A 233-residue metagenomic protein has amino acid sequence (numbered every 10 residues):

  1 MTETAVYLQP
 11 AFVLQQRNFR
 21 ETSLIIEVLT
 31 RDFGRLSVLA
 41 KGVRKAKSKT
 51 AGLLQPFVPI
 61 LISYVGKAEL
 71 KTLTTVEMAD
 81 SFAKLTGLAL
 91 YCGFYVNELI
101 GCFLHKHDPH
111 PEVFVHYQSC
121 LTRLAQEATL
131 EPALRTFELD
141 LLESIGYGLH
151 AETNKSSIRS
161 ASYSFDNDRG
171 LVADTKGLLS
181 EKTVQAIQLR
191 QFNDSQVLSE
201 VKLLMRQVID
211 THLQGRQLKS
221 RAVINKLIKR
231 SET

Functional and structural regions predicted by a protein language model:
M1-L24, L29-T233: Non-catalytic alpha-helical scaffolds and adjoining flexible linkers that form interface surfaces for assembly
